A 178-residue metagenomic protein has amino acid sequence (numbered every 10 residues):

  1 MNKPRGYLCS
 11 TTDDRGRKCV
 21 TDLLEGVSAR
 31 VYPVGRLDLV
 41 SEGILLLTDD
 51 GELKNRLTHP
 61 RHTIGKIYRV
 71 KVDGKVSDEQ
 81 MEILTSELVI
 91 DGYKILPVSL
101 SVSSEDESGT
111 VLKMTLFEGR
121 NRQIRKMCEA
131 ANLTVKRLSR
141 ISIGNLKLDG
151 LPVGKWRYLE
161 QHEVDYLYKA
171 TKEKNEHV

Functional and structural regions predicted by a protein language model:
M1-V178: Basic, flexible Lys/Arg- and Gly-enriched helix-loop patches that mediate nucleic-acid binding at interfaces with rRNA
